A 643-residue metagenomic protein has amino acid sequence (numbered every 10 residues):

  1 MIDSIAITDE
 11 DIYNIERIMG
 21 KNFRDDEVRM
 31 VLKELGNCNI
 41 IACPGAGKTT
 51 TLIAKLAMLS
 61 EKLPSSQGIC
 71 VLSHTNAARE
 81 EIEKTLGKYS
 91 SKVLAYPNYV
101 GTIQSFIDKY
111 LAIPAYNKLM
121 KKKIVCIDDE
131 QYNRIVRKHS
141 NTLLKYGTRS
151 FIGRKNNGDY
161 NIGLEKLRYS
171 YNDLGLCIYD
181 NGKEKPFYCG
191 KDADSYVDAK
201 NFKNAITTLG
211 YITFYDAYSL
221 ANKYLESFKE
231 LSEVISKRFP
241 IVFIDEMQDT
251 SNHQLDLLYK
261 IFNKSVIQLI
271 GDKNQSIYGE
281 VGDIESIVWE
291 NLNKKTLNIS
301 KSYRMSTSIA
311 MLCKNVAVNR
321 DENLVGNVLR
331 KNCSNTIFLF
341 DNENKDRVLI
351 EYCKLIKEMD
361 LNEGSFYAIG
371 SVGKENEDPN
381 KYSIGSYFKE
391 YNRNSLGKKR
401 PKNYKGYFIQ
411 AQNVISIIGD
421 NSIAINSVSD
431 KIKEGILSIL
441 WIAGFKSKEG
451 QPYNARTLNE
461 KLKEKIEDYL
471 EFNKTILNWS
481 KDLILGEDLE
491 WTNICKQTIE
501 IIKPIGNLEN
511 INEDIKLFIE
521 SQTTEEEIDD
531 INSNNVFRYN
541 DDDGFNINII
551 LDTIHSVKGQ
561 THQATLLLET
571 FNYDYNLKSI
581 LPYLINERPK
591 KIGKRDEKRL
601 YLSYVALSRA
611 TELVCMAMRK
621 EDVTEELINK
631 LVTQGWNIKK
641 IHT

Functional and structural regions predicted by a protein language model:
M1-T643: The feature marks helicase ATPase cores and/or their adjacent C-terminal helical subdomains in SF1/SF2/AAA+ helicases
